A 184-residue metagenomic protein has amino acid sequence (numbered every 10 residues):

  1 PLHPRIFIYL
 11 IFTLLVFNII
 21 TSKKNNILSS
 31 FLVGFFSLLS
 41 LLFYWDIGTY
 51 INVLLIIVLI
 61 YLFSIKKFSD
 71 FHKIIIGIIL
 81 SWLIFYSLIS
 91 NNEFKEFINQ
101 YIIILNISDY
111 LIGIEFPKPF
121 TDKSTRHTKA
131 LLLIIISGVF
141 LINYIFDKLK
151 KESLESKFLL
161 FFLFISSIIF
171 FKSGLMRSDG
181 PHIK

Functional and structural regions predicted by a protein language model:
P1-F17, F43, R126-T128, R177-I183: Membrane-interface micro-motifs in multi-pass membrane enzymes
R5-K24, F35-S37, I56-L62: Specific aromatic-rich, kink-prone transmembrane helix
N18-F31, I60-F71, Y144-L154: Membrane-interface junctions at the ends of membrane-embedded or membrane-associated helices
S29-W45, I51-I56, L80, S166-S173: Membrane-interface alpha helices of multi-pass inner-membrane proteins
L59, K66-I89, L131, E152-F161: Hydrophobic alpha-helical membrane-interfacial segments at the cytosolic entry of transmembrane helices
N91, L154-K184: Membrane-water interface signatures at transmembrane helix termini and the short loops that connect adjacent helices
I102-T128: Juxtamembrane membrane-water interface segments that cap and precede transmembrane helices
K129-S153, L163-S167: Hydrophobic, aromatic-rich transmembrane alpha-helices and their immediate juxtamembrane boundary segments
